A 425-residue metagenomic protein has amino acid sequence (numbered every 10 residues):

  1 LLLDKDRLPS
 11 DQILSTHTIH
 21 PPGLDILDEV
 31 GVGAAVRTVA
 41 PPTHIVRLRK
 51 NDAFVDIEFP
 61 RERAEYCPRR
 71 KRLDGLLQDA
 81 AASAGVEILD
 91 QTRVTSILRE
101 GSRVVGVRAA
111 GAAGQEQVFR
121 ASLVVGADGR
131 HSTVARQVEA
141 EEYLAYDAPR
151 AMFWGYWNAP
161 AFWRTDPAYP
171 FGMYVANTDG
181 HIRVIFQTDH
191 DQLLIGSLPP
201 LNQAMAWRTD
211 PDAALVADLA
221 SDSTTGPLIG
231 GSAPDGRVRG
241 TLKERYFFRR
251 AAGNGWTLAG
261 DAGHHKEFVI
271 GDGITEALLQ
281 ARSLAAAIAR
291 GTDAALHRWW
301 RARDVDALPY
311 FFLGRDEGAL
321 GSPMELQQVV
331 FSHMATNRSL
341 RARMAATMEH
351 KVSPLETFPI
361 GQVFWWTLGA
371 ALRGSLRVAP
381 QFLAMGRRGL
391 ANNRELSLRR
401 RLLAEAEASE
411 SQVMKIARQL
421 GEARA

Functional and structural regions predicted by a protein language model:
L1-S15: Glycine-rich FAD pyrophosphate-binding loop
L2-L3, G126, A259: Generic enzyme active-site microenvironment
D6-S10, E62, P200-Q203, G263-H265: A short, flexible beta-alpha/helix-coil linker loop
Q12-R47: N-terminal FAD cofactor-binding segment of flavoenzymes
D25, P42, R47-Q137, L144-R150 (+1 more regions): Conserved N-terminal helical subregion
A110, Q115-Q117, A127-T225, F248: Conserved FAD-binding catalytic core of PHBH/FMO-like flavoproteins
Q203-I288, D293-R298: FAD/FMN-dependent oxidoreductases across multiple families
A286-A425: C-terminal helical "tail/cap" subdomain of flavin- and related membrane-associated enzymes
